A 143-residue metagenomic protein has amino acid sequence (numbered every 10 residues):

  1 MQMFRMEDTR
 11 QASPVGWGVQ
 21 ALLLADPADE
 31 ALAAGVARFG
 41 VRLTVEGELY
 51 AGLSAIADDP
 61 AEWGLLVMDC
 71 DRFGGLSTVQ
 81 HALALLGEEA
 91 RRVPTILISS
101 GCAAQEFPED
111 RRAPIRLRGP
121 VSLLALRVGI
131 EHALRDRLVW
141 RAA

Functional and structural regions predicted by a protein language model:
M1-R42, Y50, A57, A61-E62 (+2 more regions): Non-catalytic signal-transmission and effector/linker regions of two-component phosphorelay proteins
L23-D26, L97-G101: Short beta-strand/turn micro-motifs composed of small residues that flank or help shape donor/cofactor-binding pockets
D29, E62-R92, S100-E106: Conserved phosphotransfer microenvironments
V41-V45, D71-G74: Short, flexible loop segments at the rims of nucleotide/cofactor-binding pockets, characterized by
G47-S54, T78-V79: Helix N-cap/capping motif at the beta->alpha junctions
P108-D110: Alpha4-beta5-alpha5 "output face"
G119: A Lys-centered signature of the CheY-like receiver
